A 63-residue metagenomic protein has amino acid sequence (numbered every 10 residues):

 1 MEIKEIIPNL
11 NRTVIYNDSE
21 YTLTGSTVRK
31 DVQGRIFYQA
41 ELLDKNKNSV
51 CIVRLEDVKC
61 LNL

Functional and structural regions predicted by a protein language model:
M1-I3, K45-N48: Exposed regions on extracellular, virion, or secretory-pathway luminal proteins
M1-R12: Mixed-charge, Lys/Arg-rich low-complexity intrinsically disordered regions
Y16-N17: Structural motif
E20-K30: Short beta-strand-centered aromatic/proline hotspots
K30-Q33, C60-L61: A short local loop/turn or secondary-structure capping micro-motif enriched for an aromatic residue
R35-A40: Short aromatic-glycine-enriched beta-strand elements
N46-L63: Intrinsically disordered, low-complexity, charged/polar segments
